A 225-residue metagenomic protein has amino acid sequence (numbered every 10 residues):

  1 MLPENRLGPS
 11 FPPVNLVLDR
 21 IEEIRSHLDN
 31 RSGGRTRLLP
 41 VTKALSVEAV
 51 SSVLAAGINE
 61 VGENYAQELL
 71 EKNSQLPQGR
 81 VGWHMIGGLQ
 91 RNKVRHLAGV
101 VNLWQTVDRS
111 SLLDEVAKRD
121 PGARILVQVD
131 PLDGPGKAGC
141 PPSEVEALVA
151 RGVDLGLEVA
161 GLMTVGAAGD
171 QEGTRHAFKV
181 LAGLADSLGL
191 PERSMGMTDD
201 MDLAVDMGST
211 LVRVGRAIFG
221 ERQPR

Functional and structural regions predicted by a protein language model:
L2-P191, M195-D199, V205-M207, F219-E221: Conserved alpha/beta-domain cores
S209-R225: Gly/Pro- and small hydrophobic-enriched strand-loop and loop-to-helix capping segments that sit at the rims
